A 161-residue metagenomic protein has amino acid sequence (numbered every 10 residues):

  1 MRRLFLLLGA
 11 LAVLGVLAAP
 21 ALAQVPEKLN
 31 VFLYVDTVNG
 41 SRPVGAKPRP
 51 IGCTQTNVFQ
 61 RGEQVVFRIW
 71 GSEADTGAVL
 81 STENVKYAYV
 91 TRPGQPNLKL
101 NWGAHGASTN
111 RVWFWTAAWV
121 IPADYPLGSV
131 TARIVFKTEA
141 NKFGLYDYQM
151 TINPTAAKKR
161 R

Functional and structural regions predicted by a protein language model:
M1-L8: Bacterial N-terminal signal peptides that target proteins for export
L8-V16: Bacterial N-terminal signal peptides
A23-V66, G71-G77, T155-R161: Short, compositionally biased P/S/T/A/G/V-rich stretches that sit at domain boundaries
F59, E63, G71-W102, V130: Short flexible loop/turn segments that cap and initiate beta-strands
G71, W119-I121, F136: Hydrophobic beta-strand positions in extracellular immunoglobulin-like domains
A107-V120, P126: Aromatic sugar-binding surface patches on proteins that engage polysaccharides or sugar-phosphate polymers
P126-A132: Exposed beta-strand face motif in extracellular beta-rich ectodomains
A140-R161: Short beta-strand elements
